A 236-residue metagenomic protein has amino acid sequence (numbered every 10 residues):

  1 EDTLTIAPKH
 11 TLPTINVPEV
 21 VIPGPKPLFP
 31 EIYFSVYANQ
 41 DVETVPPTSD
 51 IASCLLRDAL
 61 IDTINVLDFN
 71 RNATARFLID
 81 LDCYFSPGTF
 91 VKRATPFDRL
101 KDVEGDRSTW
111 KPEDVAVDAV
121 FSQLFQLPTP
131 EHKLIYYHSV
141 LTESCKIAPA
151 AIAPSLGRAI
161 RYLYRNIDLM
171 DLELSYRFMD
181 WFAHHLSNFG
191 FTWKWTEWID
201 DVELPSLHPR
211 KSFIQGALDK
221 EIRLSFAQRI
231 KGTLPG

Functional and structural regions predicted by a protein language model:
E1-Q126, H208-G236: Long, low-complexity, highly charged intrinsically disordered regions
K101, G105, F121-Q126, Y137-S144 (+2 more regions): Generic alpha-helix detector with strongest preference for long hydrophobic helices that associate with membranes
D106, W110, Q126-E131, E143-A150 (+3 more regions): Short, charged/polar micro-motifs that form catalytic or ligand-binding hotspots
S108-V117, T129-Y136, A148-R158, N188: Helix-boundary capping/turn motifs
Y136-L141, P154-F226: Alpha-helical bundle/repeat cores within regulatory domains of eukaryotic proteins
